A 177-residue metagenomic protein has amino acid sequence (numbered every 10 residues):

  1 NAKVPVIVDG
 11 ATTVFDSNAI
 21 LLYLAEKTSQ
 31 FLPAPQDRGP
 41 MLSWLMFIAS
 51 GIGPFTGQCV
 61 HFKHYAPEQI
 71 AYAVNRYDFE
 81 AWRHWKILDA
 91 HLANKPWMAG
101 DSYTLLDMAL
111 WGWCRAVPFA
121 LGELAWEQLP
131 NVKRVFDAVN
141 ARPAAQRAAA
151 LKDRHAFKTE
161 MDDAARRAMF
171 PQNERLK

Functional and structural regions predicted by a protein language model:
N1-W82, D89, R166-R167, K177: GST-like domain detector, emphasizing the conserved glutathione-binding G-site in the N-terminal thioredoxin-like
K27-F31, N94-K95, A116-L121: Alpha-helix C-capping/helix-to-loop hinge sites
L32-A34, F55-Q58, W97-D101, Q146-A150: Short, hydrophobic secondary-structure boundary micro-motifs
G51, T56-V60, M98-R134, A138-A141: GST superfamily/GST-like fold recognition
L88-A99: Hydrophobic alpha-helical bundle segments that form small-molecule/ligand-binding pockets
L92, A141-K158: Charged/polar, low-hydrophobicity segments characteristic of intrinsically disordered regions and flexible loops
K152-K177: Acidic/histidine-enriched, glycine/proline-rich intrinsically disordered or flexible terminal extensions
